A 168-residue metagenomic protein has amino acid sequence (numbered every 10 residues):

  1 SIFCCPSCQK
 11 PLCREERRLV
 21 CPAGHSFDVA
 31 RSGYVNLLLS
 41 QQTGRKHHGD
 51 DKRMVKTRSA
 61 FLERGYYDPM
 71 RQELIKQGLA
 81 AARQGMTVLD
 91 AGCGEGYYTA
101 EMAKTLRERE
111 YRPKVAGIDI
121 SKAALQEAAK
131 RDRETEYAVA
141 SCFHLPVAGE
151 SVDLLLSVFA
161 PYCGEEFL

Functional and structural regions predicted by a protein language model:
S1-H47: N-terminal auxiliary segments of SAM/dcSAM-dependent transferases
G44, G49-E73, Q77: Class I SAM-dependent methyltransferase Rossmann-like catalytic core, especially the SAM/SAH-binding loop
I75-R83, E108, L145-P146: Glycine-rich helix-loop-beta junction characteristic of Rossmann-like nucleotide cofactor-binding loops
T87-D90, E95-H144: Class I SAM-dependent methyltransferase SAM/SAH-binding core
F143-L154: A short acidic, Gly/Pro-enriched loop at the edge of an enzyme's catalytic core that lines a small-molecule cofactor
V158: Residues lining the SAM
G164-L168: A short glycine-rich, Lys/Arg-flanked "PGG" loop and its adjoining helix->strand segment in the class I
